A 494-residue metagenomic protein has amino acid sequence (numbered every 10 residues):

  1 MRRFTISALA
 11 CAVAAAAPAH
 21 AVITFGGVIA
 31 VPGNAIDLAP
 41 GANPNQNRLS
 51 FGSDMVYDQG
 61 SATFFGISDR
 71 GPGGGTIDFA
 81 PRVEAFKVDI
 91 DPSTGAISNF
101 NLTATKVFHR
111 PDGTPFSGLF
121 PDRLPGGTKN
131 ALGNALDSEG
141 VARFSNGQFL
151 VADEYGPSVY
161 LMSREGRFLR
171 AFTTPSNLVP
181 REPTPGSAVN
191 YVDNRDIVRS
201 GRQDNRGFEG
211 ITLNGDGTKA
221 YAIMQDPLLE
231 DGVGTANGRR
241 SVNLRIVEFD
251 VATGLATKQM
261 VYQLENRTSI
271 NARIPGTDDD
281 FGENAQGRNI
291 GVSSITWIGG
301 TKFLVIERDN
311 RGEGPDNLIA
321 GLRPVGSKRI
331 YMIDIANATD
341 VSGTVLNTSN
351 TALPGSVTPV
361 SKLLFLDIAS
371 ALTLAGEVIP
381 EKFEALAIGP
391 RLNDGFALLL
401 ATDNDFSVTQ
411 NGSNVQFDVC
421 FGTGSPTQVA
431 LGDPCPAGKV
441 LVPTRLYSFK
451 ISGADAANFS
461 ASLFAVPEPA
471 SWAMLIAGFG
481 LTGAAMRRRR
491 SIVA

Functional and structural regions predicted by a protein language model:
M1-H20: Gram-negative bacterial Sec-dependent N-terminal signal peptides
S7, P18, T63, L475-G480: Hydrophobic alpha-helical segments
A16, A465-P467: Selective for proline/serine-rich intrinsically disordered segments in cytosolic/nuclear regulatory regions
A21-F464: Sequence/structural signature of beta-propeller domains
E468-M486: A short, hydrophobic C-terminal helix/tail in secreted or cell-surface proteins
R489-A494: Short, charged juxtamembrane terminal tails flanking transmembrane helices
